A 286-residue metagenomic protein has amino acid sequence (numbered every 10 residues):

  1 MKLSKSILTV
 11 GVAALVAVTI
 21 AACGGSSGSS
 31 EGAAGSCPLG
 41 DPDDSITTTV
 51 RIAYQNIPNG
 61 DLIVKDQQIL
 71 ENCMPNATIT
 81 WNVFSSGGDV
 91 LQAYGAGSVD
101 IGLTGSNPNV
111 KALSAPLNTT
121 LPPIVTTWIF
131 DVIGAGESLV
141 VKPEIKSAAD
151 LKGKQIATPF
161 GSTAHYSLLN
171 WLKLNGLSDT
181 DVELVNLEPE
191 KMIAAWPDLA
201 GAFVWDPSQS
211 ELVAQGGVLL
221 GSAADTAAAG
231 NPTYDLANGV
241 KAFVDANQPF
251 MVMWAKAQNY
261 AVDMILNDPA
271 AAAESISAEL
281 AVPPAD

Functional and structural regions predicted by a protein language model:
M1, I69, L177, L212 (+1 more regions): Short aromatic/hydrophobic-glycine micro-motifs
M1-G11: Bacterial N-terminal signal peptides that target proteins for export
V12-V16: Hydrophobic helical h-region of N-terminal Sec-dependent signal peptides in bacterial secretory/periplasmic proteins
V18-A22: C-terminal motif of bacterial Sec signal peptides marking the signal peptidase cleavage site
G24-S27: Bacterial signal peptide processing site
S30-S178, E183-N186, A200-D206: Short, glycine-/small- and polar/acidic-enriched structural segments that line small-molecule recognition paths
N107-P108, V185, E190-L280: Pocket-lining segment of extracytoplasmic ligand-binding domains
D286: Segments of small-molecule ligand-sensing domains
